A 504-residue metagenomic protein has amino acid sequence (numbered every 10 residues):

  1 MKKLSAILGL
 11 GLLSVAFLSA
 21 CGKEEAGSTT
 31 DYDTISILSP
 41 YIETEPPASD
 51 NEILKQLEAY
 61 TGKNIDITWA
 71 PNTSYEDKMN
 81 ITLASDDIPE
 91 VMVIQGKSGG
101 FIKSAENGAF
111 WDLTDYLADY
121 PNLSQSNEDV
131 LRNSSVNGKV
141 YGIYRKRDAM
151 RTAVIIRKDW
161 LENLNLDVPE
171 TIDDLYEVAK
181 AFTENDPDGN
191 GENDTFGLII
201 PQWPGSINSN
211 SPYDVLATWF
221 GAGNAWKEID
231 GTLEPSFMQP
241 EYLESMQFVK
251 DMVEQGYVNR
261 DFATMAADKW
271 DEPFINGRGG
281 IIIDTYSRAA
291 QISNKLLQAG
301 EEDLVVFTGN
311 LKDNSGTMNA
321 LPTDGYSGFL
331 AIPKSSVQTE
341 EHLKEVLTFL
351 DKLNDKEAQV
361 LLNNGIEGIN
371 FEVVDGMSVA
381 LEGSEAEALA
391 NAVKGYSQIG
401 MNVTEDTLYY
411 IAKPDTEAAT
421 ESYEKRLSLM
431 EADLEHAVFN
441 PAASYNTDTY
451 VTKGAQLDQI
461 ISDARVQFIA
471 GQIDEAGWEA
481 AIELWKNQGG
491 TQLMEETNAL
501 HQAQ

Functional and structural regions predicted by a protein language model:
M1-E24: Sec-dependent N-terminal signal peptides of Gram-positive bacterial secreted proteins and lipoproteins
G9, C21-D174, L233-P235, E341 (+2 more regions): Conserved N-terminal structural module of periplasmic/extracytoplasmic solute-binding proteins
F17, T44-P46, T73-E76, G99-I102 (+8 more regions): Flexible loop/turn segments at secondary-structure boundaries
P40, T348-V466, Q472: Conserved small-residue motifs centered on glycine
D66-A70, R260-D261, V306-T308: General small-molecule cofactor/ligand-binding pocket signal
G99-A153, I207-S245, V249, L296-D324: Hinge/lid segment of periplasmic solute-binding proteins
N137-N208, W226-K269, P273, R278 (+7 more regions): Helix-loop-helix "hinge/cap" segment bordering the ligand-binding cleft or interdomain interface
R278-S327, A331, T339, K344-S378 (+1 more regions): Structured mid-domain segments that build the active-site/substrate or prosthetic-cofactor binding neighborhood
